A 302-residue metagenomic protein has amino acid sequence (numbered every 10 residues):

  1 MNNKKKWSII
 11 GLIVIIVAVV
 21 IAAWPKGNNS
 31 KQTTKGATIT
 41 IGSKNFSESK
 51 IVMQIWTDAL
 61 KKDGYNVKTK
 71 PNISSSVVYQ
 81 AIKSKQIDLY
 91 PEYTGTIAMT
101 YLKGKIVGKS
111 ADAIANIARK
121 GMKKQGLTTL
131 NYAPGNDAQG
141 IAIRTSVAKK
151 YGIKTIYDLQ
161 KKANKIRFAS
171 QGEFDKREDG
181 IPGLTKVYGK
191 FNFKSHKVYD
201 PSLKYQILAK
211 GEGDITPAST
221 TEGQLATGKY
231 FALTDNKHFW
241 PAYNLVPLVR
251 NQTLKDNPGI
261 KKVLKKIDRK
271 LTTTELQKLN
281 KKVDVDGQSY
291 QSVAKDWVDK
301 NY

Functional and structural regions predicted by a protein language model:
N3-N28: Sec-dependent N-terminal signal peptides of Gram-positive bacterial secreted proteins and lipoproteins
G27-T40, S47, Y65-T69, D112-I117: N-terminal, intrinsically disordered, polar/charged segments of Gram-positive cell-envelope systems that serve as
I39-K68, N72, P134-Y205, Q288-Q291: Bilobed "Venus flytrap"/periplasmic-binding protein-like clamshell domains and structurally analogous long
P71-S75, K85-A98, I114, R144-T145 (+4 more regions): Beta->alpha turn/N-cap motifs
K83-E92, A163-I166, G183, L208-A218: Alpha-to-beta junction loops
Y101-D112, N116-L130, E212, Q224-H238: Ligand-binding "clamshell"
Q139-K149, N244-N257: A bilobed periplasmic-binding-protein/Venus flytrap-type ligand-binding module shared by bacterial periplasmic
D179, T185-V187, F191, G259-Y302: An extracytoplasmic/periplasmic, membrane-proximal ligand-sensing/linker region
